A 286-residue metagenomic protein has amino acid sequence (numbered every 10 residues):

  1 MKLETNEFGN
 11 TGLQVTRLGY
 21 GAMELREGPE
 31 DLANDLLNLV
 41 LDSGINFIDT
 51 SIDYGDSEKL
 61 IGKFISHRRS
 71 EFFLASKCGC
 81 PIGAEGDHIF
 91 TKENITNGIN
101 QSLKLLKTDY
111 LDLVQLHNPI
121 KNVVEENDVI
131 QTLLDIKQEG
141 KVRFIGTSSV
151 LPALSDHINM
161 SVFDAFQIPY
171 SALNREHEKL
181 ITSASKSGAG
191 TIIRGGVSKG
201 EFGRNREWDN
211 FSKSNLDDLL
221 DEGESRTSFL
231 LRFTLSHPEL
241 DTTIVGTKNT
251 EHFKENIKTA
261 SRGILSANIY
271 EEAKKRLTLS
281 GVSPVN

Functional and structural regions predicted by a protein language model:
M1-F72: N-terminal binding-site loop/beta-alpha segment at the start of enzyme catalytic domains that lines or forms
F8, Y20, I48, I61 (+8 more regions): Conserved, mostly hydrophobic/aromatic
G21-D31, P81-T96, L216-D221: Active-site mouth loops of central-metabolism enzymes
M23-L25, S51-D53, K77-P81, L116-P119 (+4 more regions): Active-site beta-loop-alpha junctions enriched in small/polar residues
D31, D42, A84-A172, K179 (+1 more regions): Glycine/proline-rich, positively charged, aromatic-decorated active-site loop/lid region on the catalytic face
L41, I45-D49, E178-N286: Structured C-terminal cap/extension of enzyme domains
K59-C78, Q131-G140: Alpha-helix-loop-beta-strand connector modules within alpha/beta enzyme cores
S70, K141, N159-Q167, S185-G190 (+2 more regions): Glycine-enriched alpha-helix->loop->beta-strand junction motifs that scaffold or abut catalytic
